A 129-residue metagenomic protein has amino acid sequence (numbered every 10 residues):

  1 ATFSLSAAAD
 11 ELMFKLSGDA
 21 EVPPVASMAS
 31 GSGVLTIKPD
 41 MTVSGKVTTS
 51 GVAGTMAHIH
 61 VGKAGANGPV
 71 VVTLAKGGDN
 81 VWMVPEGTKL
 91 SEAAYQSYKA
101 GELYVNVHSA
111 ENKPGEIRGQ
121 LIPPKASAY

Functional and structural regions predicted by a protein language model:
A7-A57, V61-Y129: Metal-centered catalytic cores of metalloenzymes
